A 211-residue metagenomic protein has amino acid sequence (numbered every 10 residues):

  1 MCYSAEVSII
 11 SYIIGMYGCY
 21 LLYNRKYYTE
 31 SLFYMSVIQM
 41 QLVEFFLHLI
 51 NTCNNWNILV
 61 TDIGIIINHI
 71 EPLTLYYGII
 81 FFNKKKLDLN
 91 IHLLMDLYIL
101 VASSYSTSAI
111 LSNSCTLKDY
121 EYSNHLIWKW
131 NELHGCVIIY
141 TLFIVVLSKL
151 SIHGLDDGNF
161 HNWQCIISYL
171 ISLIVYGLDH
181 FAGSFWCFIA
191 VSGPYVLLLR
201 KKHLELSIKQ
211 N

Functional and structural regions predicted by a protein language model:
M1-Y17: Hydrophobic transmembrane alpha-helical segments in integral membrane proteins
G18-L22, Q39, V43-D96: Internal transmembrane alpha-helix with an interfacial aromatic "cap," most often the third helix
R25-M35, D88-M95, D156-I167, S207: Membrane-interfacial loop-to-transmembrane alpha-helix junctions, especially the N-terminal start
L32-L47, I171-V175: Hydrophobic alpha-helical transmembrane segments of multi-pass membrane proteins
F46-N54, T107-T116, I152-G154, L173-A182: Juxtamembrane "helix-exit" motif on the non-cytosolic side of transmembrane helices
N54-I66, Y122-I127, G183-V191: Non-cytosolic membrane-interface motifs at loop->transmembrane helix junctions
I70, G78-S148: Membrane-proximal helix-loop-helix units in multi-pass membrane proteins
D156-N211: C-terminal transmembrane-bundle signature of multipass membrane proteins, characterized by strong activation on
